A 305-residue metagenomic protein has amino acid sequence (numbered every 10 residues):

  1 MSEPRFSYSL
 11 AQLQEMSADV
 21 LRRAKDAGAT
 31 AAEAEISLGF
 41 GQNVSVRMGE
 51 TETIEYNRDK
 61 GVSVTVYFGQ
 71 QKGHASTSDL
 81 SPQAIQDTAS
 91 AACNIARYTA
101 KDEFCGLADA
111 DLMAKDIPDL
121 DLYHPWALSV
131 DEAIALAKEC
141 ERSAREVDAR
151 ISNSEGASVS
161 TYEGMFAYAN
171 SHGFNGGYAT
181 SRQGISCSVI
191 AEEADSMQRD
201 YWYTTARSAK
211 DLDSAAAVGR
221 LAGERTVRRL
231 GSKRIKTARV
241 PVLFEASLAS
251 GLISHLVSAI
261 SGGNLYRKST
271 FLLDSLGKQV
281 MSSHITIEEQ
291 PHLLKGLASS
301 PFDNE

Functional and structural regions predicted by a protein language model:
M1-N304: Active-site bordering "gate/hinge" segments that shape substrate access to catalytic or cofactor-binding pockets
